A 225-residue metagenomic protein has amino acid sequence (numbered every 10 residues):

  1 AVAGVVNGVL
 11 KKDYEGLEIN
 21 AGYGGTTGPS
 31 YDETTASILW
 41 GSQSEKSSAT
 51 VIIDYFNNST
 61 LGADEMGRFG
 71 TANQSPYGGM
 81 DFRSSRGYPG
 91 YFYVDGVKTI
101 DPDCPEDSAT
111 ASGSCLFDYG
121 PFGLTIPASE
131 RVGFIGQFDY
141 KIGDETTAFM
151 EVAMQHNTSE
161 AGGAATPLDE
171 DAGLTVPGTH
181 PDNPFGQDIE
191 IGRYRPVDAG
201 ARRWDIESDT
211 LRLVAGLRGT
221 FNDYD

Functional and structural regions predicted by a protein language model:
A1-A215, F221: Surface-exposed beta-strand-turn/loop segments characteristic of Gram-negative outer-membrane beta-barrels
